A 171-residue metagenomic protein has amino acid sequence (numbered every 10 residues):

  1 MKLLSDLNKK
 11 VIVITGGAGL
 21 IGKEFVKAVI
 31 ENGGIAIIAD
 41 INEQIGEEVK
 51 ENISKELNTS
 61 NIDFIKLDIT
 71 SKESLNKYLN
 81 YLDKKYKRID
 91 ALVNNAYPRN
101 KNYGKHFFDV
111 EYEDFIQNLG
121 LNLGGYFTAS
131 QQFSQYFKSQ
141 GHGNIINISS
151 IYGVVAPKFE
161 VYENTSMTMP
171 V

Functional and structural regions predicted by a protein language model:
L3-I37: Canonical Rossmann dinucleotide-binding motif of NAD(H)/NADP(H)-dependent dehydrogenases/reductases, specifically
G34-E48: Conserved glycine-rich Rossmann-like NAD(P)H-binding loop of the short-chain dehydrogenase/reductase
E43-Q44, K66-K77, Y112: The beta1-alpha1 cofactor-binding region of Rossmann-like NAD(H)/NADP(H)-dependent oxidoreductases
N80, K84, L121-S139, Y152-A156: Amphipathic alpha-helical dimer-interface segment in Rossmann-like NAD(P)H-dependent oxidoreductases
I89, Y103-F107, E111-I116, F159: Substrate-binding pocket helix/loop in short-chain dehydrogenase/reductase
N95-Y103: Conserved NAD(P)H cofactor-binding loop of Rossmann-fold oxidoreductase domains
R99, I146-V171: Catalytic loop of short-chain dehydrogenase/reductase
F108-T128, H142, I146, M167-V171: Catalytic Tyr-X3-Lys loop
